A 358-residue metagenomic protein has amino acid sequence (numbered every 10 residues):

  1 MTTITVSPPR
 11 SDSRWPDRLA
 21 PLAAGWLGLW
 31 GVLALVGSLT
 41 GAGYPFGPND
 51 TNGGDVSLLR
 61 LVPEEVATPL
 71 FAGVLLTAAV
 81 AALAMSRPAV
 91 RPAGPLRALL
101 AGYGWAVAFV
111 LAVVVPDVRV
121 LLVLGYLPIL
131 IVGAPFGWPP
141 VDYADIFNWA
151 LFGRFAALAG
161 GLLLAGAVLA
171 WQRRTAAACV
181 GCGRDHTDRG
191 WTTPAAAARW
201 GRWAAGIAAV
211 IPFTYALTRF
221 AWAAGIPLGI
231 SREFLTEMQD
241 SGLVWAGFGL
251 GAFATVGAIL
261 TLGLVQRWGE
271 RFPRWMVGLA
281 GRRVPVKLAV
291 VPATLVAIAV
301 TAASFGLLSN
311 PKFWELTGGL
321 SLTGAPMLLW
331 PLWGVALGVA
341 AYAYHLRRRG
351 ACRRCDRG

Functional and structural regions predicted by a protein language model:
M1-R18, V90-A98, R174-R202, R274-R282 (+1 more regions): Membrane-interfacial, low-structure loops and terminal tails that flank and connect transmembrane helices in multi-pass
R10-G28, G94-A108, L151-R154, A195-P212 (+2 more regions): Alpha-helical transmembrane segments and their helix-start/interface "positive-inside/aromatic belt" motifs in integral
A24-V36, V107-V114, R154-L163, G201-A223 (+3 more regions): Alpha-helical transmembrane segments of multi-pass integral membrane proteins
V36-F71, P116-F155, R219-G249, F305-L328: Membrane interfacial helix motifs at helix-loop boundaries and amphipathic/re-entrant anchors
P45, A78-P92, L262-G278: Membrane-helix interface/capping segments
L70-A81, G153-R173, A252-L260, L328-A343: Hydrophobic cores of alpha-helical transmembrane segments in multi-pass inner/ER membrane proteins, independent
A93-Y103, V107-G201: Membrane-interface helix-loop-helix junctions at boundaries between adjacent transmembrane segments
T214-Y215, G242-A258, L262-G269, V284-V335 (+2 more regions): Hydrophobic multi-pass inner-membrane translocation pores used for secretion and envelope-lipid/glycan export
